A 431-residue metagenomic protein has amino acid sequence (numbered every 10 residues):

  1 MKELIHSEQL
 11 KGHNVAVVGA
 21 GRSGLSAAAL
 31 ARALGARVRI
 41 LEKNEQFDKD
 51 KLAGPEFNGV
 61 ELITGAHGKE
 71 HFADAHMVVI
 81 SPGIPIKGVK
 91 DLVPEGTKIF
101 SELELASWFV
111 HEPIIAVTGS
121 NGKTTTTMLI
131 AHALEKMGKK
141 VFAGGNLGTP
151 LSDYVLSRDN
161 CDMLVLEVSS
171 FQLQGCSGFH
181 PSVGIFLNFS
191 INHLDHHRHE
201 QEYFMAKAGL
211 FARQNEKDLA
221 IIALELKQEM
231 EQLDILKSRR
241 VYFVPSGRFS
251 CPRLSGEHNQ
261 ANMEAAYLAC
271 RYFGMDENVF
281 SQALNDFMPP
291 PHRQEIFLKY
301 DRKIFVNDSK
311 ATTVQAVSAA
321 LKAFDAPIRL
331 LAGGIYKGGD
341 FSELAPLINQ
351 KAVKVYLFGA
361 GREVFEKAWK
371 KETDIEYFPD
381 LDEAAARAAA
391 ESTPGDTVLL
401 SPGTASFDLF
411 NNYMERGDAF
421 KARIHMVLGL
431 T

Functional and structural regions predicted by a protein language model:
M1-S101: N-terminal leader/targeting and accessory segments in enzymes
E3-Q9, N14, S26-L34, K140 (+3 more regions): Nucleotide phosphate-binding/pyrophosphate-handling subdomain across enzymes that bind or process nucleotide phosphates
R22, N121-T125, Q260, E264: Residue-level detector of alpha-helix initiation sites
A29-A33, K69-A75, P82-L224, Q228-K237 (+2 more regions): Phosphate-binding loop of NTP-binding sites
A31, V78, V117, N146 (+11 more regions): Residue-level signal for inorganic ion chemistry
R37-N44, A220-L224, L331-A332, K351-A360: Short internal beta-strands
V38-E42, A143, V165, L400: Short beta-strand "acidic-cap" motif of Rossmann-like dinucleotide-binding folds
K51-G54, G59, S342-D396, T431: C-terminal helical cap/extension that packs against the catalytic core of soluble nucleotide-cofactor enzymes
